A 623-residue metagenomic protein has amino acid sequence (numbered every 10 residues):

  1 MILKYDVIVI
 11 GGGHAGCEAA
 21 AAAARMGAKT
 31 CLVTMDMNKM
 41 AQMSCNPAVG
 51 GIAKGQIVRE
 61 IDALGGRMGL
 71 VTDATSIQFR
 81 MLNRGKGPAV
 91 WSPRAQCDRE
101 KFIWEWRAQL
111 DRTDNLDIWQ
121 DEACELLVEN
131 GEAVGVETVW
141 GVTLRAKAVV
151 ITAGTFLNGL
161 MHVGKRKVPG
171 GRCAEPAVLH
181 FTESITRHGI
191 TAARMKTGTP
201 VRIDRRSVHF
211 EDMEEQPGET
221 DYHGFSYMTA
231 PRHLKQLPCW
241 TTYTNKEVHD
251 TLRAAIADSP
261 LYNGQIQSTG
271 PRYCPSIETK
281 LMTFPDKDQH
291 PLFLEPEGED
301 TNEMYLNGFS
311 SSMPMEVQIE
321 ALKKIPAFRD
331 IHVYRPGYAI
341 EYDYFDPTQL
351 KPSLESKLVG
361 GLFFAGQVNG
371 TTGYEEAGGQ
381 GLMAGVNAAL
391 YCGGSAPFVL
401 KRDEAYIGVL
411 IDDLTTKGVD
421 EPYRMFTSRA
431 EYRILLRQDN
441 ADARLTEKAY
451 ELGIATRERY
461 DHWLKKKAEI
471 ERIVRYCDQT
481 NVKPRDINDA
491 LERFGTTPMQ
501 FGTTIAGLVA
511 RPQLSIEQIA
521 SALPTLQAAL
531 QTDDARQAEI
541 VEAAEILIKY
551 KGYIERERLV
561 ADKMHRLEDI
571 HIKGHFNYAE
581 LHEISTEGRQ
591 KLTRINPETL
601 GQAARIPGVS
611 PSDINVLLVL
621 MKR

Functional and structural regions predicted by a protein language model:
I2-A15: Beta1/beta-strand and adjacent pyrophosphate-binding region of the FAD-binding site in flavoprotein oxidoreductases
L3-Y5, V139-A148: Core beta-strand elements of the Rossmann-like FAD/NAD(P) dinucleotide-binding domain in flavoenzyme oxidoreductases
I10, T143-G154: Short hydrophobic core segments
A21-E125, E129, W140, T152-R172 (+4 more regions): Conserved N-terminal/central alpha/beta ligand/cofactor-binding core
D36-N38, K54, T182-I319, T416-F501 (+1 more regions): An anion/pyrophosphate-binding glycine-rich loop and adjacent beta-alpha core in soluble alpha-beta enzymes
Y305-T371, F398-D412, Q537-K591, N596: A glycine-rich dinucleotide-binding beta-alpha-beta segment and adjacent secondary-structure elements that constitute
A377-F398: Internal hydrophobic alpha-helix adjacent to the cofactor/substrate pocket in enzyme cavities
R429, T446-N615, V619-R623: Extended, charge-enriched "interface" segments that sit outside catalytic cores
